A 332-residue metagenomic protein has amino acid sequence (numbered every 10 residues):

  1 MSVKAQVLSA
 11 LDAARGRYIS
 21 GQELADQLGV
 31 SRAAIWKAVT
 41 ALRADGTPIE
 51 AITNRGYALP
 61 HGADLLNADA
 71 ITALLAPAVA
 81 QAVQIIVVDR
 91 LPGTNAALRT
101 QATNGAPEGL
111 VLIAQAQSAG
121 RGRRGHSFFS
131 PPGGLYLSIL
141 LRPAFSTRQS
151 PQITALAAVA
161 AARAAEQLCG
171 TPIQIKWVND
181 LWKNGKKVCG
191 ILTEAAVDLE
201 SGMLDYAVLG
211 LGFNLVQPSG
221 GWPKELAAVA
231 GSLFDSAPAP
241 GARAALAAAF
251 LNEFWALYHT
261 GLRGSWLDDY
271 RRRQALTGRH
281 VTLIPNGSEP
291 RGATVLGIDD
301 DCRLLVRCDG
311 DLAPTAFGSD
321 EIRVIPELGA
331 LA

Functional and structural regions predicted by a protein language model:
M1-S31, T40, A44, T147-P151 (+2 more regions): Long, positively charged amphipathic alpha-helical accessory segments at protein N-termini or as interdomain linkers
S2-Q167, K187-C189, G241, A332: N-terminal lobe of the biotin/lipoate ligase/transferase fold
D89, I175-W177: Short loop/edge segments at beta-strand edges and connector loops that shape dinucleotide/nucleotide cofactor-binding
A106-E108, W177, E289: Short, basic and Ser/Thr-rich N-terminal targeting/leader segments
